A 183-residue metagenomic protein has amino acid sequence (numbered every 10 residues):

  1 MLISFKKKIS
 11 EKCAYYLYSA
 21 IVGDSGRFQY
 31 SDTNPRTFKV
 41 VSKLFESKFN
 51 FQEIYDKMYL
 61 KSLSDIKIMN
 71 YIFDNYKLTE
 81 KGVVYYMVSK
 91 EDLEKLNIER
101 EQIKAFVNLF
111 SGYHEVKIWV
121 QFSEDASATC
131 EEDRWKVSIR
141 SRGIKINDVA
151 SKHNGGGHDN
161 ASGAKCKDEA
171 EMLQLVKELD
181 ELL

Functional and structural regions predicted by a protein language model:
M1-K12, L17: Proline/glycine-rich low-complexity loops and linkers
Y15-Y18, V22-L183: Hydrophobic helix-and-loop "lid/oligomerization" segment in the mid-to-C-terminal part of catalytic domains
